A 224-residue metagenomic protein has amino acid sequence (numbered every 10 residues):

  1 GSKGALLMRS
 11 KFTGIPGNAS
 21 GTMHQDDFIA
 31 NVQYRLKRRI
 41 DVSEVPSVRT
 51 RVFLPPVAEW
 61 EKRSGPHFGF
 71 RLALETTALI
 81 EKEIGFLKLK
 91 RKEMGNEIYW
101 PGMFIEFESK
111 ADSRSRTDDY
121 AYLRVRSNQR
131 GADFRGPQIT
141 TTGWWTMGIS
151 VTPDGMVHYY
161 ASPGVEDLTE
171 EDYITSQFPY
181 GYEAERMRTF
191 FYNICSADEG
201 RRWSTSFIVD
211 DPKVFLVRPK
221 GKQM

Functional and structural regions predicted by a protein language model:
G1-Q129, R135-P137, G155, E171-M224: Low-complexity, Ser/Thr/Pro/Gly-rich disordered linker/stalk regions
T140-G164: Localized edge beta-strand/strand-to-loop motifs within extracellular or lumenal beta-rich domains
V165-E171: Beta-rich nucleic-acid/ligand-interaction surfaces
